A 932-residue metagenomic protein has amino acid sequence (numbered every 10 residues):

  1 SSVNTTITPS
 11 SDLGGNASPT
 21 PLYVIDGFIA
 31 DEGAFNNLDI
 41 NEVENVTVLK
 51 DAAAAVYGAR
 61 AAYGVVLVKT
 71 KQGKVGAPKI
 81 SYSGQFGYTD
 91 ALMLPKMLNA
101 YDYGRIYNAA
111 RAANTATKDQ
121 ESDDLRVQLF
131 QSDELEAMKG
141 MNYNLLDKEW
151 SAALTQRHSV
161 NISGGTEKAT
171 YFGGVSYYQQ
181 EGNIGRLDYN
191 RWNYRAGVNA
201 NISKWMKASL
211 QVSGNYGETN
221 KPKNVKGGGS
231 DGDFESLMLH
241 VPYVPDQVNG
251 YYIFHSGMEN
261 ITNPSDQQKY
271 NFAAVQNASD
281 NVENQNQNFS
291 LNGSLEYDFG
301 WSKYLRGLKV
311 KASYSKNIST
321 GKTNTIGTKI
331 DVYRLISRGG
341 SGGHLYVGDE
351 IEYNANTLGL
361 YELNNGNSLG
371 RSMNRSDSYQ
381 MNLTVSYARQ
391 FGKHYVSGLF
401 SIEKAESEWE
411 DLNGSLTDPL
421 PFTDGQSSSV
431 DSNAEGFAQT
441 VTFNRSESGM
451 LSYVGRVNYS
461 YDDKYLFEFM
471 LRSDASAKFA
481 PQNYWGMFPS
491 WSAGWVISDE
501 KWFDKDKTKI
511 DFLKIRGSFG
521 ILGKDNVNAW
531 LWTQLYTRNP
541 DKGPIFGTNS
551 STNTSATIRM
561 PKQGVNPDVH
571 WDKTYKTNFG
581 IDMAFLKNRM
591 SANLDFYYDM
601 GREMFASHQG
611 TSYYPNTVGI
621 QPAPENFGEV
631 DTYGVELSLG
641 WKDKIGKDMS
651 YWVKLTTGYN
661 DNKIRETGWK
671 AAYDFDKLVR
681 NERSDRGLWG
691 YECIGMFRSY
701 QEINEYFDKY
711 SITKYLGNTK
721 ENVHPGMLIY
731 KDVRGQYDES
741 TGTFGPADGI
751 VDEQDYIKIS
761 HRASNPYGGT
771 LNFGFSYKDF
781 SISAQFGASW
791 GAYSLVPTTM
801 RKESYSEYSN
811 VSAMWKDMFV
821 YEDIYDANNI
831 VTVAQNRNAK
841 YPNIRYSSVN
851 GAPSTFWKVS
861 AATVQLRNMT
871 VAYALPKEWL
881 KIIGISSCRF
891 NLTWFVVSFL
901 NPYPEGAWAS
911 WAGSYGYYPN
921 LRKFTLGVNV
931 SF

Functional and structural regions predicted by a protein language model:
S1-L22, F28, F35, A53-E296 (+10 more regions): Membrane-proximal, glycine/serine-rich, low-complexity loop/turn segments characteristic of large bacterial
Y23, Y459, G745, F775: Short aromatic-centered micro-motifs
I29-A30, Y252, E259, Y395 (+5 more regions): Short, solvent-exposed loop/turn motifs
F35-L38, K881: Short, T/G/N/S-enriched strand-turn elements that build extracellular solenoid repeat scaffolds
S81-E136, K642-H761, E803, N810-W815 (+1 more regions): Conserved small-residue
L125, R191, G197-M206, Q211-Y216 (+7 more regions): Extracellular/periplasmic, surface-exposed regions of secreted and cell-surface proteins
Y270, A274-N277, H344, S789-R889 (+1 more regions): Extracytoplasmic gating/loop element in the C-terminal half of outer-membrane beta-barrel translocons and assembly
